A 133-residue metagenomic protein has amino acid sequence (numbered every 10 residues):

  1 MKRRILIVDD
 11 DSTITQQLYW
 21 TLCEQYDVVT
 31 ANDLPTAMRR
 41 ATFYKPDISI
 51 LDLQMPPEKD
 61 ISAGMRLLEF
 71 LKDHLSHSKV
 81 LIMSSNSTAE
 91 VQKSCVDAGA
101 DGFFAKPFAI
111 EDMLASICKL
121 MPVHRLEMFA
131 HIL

Functional and structural regions predicted by a protein language model:
K2-T13, L18, S49: Conserved acidic segment of CheY-like receiver
S12-T30: Two-component/phosphorelay signaling modules centered on CheY-like receiver
N32-I48, P56, D73: Acidic, metal-coordinating helix/loop segments flanking the phosphotransfer/catalytic sites of two-component signaling
R39, I61-S76: Short amphipathic alpha-helix used as the core "switch/output" element in two-component signaling
S62, R66, S87-G102: Alpha4 helix (beta4-alpha4-beta5 surface) of REC/receiver domains from two-component response regulators
E90, F108-I117, R125: C-terminal output helix
V123-L133: CheY-like receiver
